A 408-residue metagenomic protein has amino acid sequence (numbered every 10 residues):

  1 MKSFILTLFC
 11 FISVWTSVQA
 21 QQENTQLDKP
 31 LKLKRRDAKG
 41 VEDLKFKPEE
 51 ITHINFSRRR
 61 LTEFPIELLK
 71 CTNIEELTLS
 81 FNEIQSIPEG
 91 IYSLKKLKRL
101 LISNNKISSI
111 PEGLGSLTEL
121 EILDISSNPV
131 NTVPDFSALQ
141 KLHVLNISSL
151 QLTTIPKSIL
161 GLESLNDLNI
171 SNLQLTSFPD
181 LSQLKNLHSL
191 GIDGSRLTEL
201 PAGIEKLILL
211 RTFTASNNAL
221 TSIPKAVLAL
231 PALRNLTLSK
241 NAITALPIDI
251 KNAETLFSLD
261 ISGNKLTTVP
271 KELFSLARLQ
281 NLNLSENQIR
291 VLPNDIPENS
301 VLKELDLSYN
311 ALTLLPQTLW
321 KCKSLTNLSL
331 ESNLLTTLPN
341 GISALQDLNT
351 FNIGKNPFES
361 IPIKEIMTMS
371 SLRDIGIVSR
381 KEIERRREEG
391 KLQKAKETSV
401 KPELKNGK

Functional and structural regions predicted by a protein language model:
M1-T25: Bacterial Sec-dependent N-terminal signal peptides
K29-K34, L44-Q85: LRR N-terminal entry segment and analogous cap-like coil->beta motifs
L31-L33, T52-F56, L77-L79, L97-I102 (+12 more regions): Conserved hydrophobic beta-strand positions in leucine-rich repeat
E42, F64-E67, I87-G90, I110-G113 (+11 more regions): The feature encodes a structural signal of leucine-rich repeats
P48-E49, L69-N73, Y92-L97, G115-L120 (+11 more regions): Leucine-rich repeat
T132, H143-E199, G203-S222, R234-A245: Solenoidal tandem-repeat scaffolds enriched in leucines and small polar residues
P339-K408: Leucine-rich solenoid repeat scaffolds
